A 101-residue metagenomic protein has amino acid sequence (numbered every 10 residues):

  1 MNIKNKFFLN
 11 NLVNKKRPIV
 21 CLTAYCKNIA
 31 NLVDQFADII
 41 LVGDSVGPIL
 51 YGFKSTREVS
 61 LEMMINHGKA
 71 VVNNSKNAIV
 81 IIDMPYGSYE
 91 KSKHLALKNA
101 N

Functional and structural regions predicted by a protein language model:
M1-T23, K27: N-terminal amphipathic alpha-helix/helix-capping segment at the start of soluble metabolic enzymes
I29-L32, F36-I39, F53-N101: Active-site beta->alpha loop and helix N-cap motifs at the rims of alpha/beta catalytic domains
I40-D44: Non-cysteine beta-strand/loop elements that form the S-adenosyl-L-methionine
P48-G52: Gly-rich Lys/Arg/Thr-decorated short loops/hinges at beta-loop-alpha junctions or inter-strand turns that position
